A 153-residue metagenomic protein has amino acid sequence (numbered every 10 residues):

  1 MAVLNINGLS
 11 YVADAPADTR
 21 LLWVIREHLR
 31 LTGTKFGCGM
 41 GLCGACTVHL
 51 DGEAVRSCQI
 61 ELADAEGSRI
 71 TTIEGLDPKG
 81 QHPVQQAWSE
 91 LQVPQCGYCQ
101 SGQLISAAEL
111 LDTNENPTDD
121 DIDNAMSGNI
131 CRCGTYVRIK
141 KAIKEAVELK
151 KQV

Functional and structural regions predicted by a protein language model:
M1-V153: Signature of N-terminal electron-transfer/Fe-S-associated modules in redox systems
